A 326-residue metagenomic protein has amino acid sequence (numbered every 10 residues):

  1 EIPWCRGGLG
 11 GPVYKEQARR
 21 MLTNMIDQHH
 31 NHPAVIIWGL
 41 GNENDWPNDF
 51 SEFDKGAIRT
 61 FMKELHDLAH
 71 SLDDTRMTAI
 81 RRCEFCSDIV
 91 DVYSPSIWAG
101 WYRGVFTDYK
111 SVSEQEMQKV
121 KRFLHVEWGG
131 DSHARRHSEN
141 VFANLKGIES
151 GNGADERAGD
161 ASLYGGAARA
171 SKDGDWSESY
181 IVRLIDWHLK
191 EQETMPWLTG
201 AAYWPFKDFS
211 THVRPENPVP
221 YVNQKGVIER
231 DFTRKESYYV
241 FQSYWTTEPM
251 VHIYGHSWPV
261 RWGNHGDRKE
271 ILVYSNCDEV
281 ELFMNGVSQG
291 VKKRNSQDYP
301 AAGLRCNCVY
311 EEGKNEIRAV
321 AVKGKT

Functional and structural regions predicted by a protein language model:
E1-T233, S237, F241, E248-W262 (+1 more regions): Substrate-binding/catalytic cleft of secreted carbohydrate-active enzymes, primarily glycoside hydrolases
Y244-T247, T326: Flexible, low-complexity linkers/stalks enriched in Thr/Pro that connect modular domains
V251-I253, E279-T326: Long, low-complexity serine/threonine/glycine- and acidic-rich segments characteristic of extracellular
D267-I271: Structural beta-strand segments of beta-rich domains
Y274-N276: Short glycine/proline-centered coil/turn motifs in the loop regions of extracellular beta-sandwich domains
